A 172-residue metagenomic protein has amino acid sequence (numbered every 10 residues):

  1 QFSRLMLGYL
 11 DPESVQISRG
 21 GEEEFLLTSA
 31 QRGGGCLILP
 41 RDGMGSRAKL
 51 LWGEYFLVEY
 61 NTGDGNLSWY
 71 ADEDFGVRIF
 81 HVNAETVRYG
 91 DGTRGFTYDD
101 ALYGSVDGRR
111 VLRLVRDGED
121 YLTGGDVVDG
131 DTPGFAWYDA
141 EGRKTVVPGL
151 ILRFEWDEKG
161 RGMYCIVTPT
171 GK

Functional and structural regions predicted by a protein language model:
Q1-I17: Post-HExxH zinc-binding segment in Zn-dependent metallohydrolases
Q16-K172: Non-catalytic C-terminal accessory/binding modules of secreted extracellular proteins
